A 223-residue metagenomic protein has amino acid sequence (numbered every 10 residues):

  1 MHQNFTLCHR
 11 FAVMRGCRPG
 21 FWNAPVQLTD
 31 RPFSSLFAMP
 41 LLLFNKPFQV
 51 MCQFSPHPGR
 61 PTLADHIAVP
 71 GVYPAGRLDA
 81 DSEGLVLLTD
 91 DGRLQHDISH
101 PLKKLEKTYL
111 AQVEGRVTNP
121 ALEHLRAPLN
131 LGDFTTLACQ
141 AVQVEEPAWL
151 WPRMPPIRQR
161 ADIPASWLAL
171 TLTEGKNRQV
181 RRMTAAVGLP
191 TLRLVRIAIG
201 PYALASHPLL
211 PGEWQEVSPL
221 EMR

Functional and structural regions predicted by a protein language model:
H2-Q3, H9, Q27: Low-complexity, intrinsically disordered or signal/transmembrane-proximal segments
R15-G16, L28: Intrinsic disorder/low-complexity segments, especially N-terminal tails and targeting/processing regions
F33-R223: RNA pseudouridine synthases
